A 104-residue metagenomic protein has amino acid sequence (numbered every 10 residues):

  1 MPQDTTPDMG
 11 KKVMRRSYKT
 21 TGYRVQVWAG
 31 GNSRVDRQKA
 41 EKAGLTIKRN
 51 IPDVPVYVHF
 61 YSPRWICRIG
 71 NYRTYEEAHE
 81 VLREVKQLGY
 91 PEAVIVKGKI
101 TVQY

Functional and structural regions predicted by a protein language model:
M1-Y104: Acidic/polar low-complexity segments and flexible, solvent-exposed patches
